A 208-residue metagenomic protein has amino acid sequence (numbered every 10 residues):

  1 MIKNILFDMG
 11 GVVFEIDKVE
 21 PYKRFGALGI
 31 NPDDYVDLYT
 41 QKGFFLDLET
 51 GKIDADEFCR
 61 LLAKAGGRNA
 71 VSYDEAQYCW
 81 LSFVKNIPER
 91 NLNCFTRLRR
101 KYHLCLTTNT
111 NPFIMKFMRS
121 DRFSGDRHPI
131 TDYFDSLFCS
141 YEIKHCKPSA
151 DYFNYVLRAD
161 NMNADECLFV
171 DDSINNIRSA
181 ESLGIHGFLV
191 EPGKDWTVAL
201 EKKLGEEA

Functional and structural regions predicted by a protein language model:
M1-K3, N111-P112, K116-A208: Asp-based, Mg2+/Mn2+-dependent phosphohydrolase catalytic module
I2-E89, R100, N111, M115-F117 (+1 more regions): N-terminal helical cap/lid subdomain that shapes the substrate entry/recognition surface in HAD-like hydrolases
D8-G11, G51, L98, L106 (+2 more regions): Generic structural signal for small/hydrophobic residues in well-ordered secondary structure, especially within
R90-K101, Y133: Catalytic-core regions built around general acid/base machinery
H103-C105, H186: Proline-centered loop/turn at the N-terminus of a beta-strand
